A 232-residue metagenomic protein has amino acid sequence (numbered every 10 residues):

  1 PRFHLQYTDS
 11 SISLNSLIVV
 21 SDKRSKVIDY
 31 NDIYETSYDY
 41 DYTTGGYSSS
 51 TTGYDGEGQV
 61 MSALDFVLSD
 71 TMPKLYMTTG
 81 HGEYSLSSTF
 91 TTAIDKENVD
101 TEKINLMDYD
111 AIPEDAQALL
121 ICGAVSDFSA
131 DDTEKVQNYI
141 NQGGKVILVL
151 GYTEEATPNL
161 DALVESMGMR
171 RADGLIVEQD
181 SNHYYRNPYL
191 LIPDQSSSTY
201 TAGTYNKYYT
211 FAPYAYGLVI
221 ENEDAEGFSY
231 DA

Functional and structural regions predicted by a protein language model:
P1-A232: Short, surface-exposed patches at the edges or C-terminal ends of soluble domains, predominantly
